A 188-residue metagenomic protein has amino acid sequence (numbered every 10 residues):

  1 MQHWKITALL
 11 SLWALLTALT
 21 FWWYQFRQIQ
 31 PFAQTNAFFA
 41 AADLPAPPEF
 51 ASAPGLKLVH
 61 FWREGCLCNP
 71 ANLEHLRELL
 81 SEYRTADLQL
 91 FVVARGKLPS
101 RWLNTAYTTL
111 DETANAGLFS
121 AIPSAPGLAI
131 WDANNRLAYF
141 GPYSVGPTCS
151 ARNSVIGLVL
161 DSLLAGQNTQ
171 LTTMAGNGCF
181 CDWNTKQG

Functional and structural regions predicted by a protein language model:
W4-Q25: Hydrophobic membrane-insertion alpha-helices, especially the h-region of bacterial N-terminal signal peptides
W22-N36: Aromatic-capped interface at the extracytoplasmic side of an N-terminal signal-anchor transmembrane helix
Q34-F50: Short extracytoplasmic/periplasmic juxtamembrane "stem" segments immediately C-terminal to an N-terminal membrane anchor
P47-A51, G117-S120: Short amphipathic alpha-helix with an adjacent loop that forms part of the alpha/beta core around
E49-P70, H75-L76, L160: Short active-site neighborhood of thiol/selenol oxidoreductases, capturing the structured segment around
P70-L118: Structural microenvironment flanking redox-active thiols in thiol-disulfide oxidoreductases
L103-A133, L137-P142: Short, internal strand/loop/helix patches that form the active-site neighborhood or redox-interaction surface
Y143-G188: Thiol-/selenol-based redox modules, centered on thioredoxin-like and closely related oxidoreductase domains
